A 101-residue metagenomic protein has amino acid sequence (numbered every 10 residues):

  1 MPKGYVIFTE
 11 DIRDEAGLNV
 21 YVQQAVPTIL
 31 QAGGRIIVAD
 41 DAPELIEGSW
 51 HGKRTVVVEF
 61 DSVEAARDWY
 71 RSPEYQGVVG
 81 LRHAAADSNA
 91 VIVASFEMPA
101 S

Functional and structural regions predicted by a protein language model:
M1-T55, D61-R71, A94-S101: Short S/T/G/P-rich N-terminal loop/turn motif that feeds into the first structured element of a domain
R54-V56, S88-N89: Generic beta-strand structural signal
R67, E74-V91: C-terminal structural segments of small proteins and small subunits
